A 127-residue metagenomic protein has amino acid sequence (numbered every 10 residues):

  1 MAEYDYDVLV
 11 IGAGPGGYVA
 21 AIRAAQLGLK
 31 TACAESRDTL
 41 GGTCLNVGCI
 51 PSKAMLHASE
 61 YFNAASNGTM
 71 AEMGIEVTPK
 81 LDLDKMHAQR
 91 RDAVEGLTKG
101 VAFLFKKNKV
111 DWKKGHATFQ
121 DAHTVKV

Functional and structural regions predicted by a protein language model:
A2-Y6, I22-L29, E35-V127: Glycine-rich flavin
G12-P15: Glycine-rich Rossmann-fold phosphate-binding loop(s) that bind the pyrophosphate of adenine dinucleotide cofactors
Y18: Residues forming the Rossmann-fold NAD(P)(H) cofactor-binding site
